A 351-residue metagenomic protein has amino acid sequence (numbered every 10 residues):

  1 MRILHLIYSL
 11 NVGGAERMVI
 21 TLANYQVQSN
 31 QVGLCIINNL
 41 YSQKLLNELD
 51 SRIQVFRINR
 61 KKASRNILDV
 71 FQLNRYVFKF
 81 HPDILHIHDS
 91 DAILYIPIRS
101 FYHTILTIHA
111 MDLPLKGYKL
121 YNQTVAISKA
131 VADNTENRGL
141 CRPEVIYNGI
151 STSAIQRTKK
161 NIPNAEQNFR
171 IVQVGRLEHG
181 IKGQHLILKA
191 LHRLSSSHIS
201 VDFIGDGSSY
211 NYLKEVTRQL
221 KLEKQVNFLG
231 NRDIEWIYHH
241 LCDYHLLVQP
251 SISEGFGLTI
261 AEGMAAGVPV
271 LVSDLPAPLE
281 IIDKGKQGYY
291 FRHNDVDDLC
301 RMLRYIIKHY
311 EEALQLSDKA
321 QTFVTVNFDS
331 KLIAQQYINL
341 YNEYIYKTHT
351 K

Functional and structural regions predicted by a protein language model:
H5-L68, G207-Y212: N-terminal strand-loop element at the rim of the active site of nucleotide-sugar-dependent glycosyltransferases
E16-T21, F169, E178-R193, S208-K214 (+1 more regions): A conserved mid-protein helix/loop that constitutes part of the nucleotide-sugar donor-binding site
R65-D69, H86-I93, I108: Short His-centered aromatic/hydrophobic patch
A130, G149: Carbohydrate-associated surface elements
S209-Y212, E223-D233, H240, Y289-Y290: Active-site donor-binding acidic/aromatic loop of nucleotide-activated sugar and phosphosugar transferases involved
I252: Aromatic "clamp/platform" in nucleotide-sugar-dependent glycosyltransferases that forms part of the donor/acceptor
P269-V272: Short hydrophobic beta-strand element within catalytic cores of glycosyltransferases and related nucleotide-activated
K284-G285, Y289-V296, Y305-Y310: Conserved acidic donor-binding segment of nucleotide-sugar-dependent glycosyltransferases
